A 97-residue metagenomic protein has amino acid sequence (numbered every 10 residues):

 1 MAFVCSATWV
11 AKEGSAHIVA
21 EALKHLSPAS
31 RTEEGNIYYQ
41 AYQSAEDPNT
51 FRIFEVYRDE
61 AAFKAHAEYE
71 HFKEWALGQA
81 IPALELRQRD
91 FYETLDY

Functional and structural regions predicted by a protein language model:
F3-E33, I37: N-terminal first-folded block
F3-V10, Q40-A67: Short, well-ordered beta-strand segments in beta-rich or mixed alpha/beta enzyme and ligand-binding folds
S15, N49, F72: Short phosphate-engaging motifs
H25, A29-I37, V56-D90: An amphipathic, aromatic/His-enriched active-site/gating alpha helix that lines ligand/cofactor pockets
E93-Y97: Short hydrophobic/aromatic patches at helix-to-coil boundaries
